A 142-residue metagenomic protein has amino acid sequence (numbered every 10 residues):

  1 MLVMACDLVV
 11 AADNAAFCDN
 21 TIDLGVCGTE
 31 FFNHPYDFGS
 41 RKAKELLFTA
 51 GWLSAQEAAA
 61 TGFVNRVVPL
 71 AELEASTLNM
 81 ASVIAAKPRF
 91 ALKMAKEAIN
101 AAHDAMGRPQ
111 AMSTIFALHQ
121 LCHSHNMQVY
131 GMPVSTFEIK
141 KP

Functional and structural regions predicted by a protein language model:
M1-L92: Crotonase-fold acyl-CoA enzyme core
S54-A55, A75, N79-S82, A86-P142: C-terminal alpha-helix plus adjacent terminal tail
